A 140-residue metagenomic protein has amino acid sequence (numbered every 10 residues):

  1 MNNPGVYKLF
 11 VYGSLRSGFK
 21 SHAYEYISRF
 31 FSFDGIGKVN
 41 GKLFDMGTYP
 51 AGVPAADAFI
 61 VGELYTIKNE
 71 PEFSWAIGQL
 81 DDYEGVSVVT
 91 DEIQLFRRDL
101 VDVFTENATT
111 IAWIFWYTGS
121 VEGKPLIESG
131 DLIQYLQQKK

Functional and structural regions predicted by a protein language model:
N2-K140: Glycine-aromatic micro-motifs
